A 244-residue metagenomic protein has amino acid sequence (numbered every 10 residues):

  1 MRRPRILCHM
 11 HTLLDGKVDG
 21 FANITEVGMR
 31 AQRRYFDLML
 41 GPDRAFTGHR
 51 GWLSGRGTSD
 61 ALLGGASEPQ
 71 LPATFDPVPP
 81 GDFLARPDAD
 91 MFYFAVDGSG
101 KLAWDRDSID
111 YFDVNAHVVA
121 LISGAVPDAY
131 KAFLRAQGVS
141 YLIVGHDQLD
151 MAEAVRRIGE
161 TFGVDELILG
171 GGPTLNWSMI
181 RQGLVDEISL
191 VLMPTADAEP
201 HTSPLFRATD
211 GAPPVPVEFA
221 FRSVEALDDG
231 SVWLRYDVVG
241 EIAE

Functional and structural regions predicted by a protein language model:
M1-E244: Enzymes that bind and transform nitrogen-containing heteroaromatic metabolites
